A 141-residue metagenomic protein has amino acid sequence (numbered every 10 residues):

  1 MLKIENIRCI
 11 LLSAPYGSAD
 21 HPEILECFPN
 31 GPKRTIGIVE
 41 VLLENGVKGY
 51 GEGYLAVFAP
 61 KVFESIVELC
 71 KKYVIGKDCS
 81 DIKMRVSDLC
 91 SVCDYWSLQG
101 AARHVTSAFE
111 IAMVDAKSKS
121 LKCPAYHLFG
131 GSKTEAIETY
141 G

Functional and structural regions predicted by a protein language model:
M1-N45, Y54: Structured beta-strand/loop patches that form or line metal/cofactor-binding pockets in enzymes
L2, S107, E135: Structured loop/turn residues at beta-strand edges in well-structured enzyme cores
T35-G37, E68, I137: Residues at beta-strand starts and edge strands
L42-L121: Metal- or metallocofactor-binding catalytic centers and their adjacent structured scaffolds across diverse enzyme
G49-G51, I137-G141: Hydrophobic faces of well-ordered beta-strands that scaffold small-molecule active sites in alpha/beta enzyme cores
G131-I137: Short, conserved phosphate-binding/catalytic loop or strand-edge motifs used in phosphoryl-/nucleotidyl-transfer
